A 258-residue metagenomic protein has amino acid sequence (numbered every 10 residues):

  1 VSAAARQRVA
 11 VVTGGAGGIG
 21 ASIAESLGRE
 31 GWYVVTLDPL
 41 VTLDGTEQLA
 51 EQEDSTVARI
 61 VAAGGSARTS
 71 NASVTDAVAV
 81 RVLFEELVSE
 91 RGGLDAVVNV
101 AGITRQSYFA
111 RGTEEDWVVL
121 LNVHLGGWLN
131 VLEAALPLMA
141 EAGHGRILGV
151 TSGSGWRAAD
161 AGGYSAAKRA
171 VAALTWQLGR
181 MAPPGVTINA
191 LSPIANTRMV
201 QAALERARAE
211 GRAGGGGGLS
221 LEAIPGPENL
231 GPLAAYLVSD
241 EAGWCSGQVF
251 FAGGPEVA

Functional and structural regions predicted by a protein language model:
S2-V35: Canonical Rossmann dinucleotide-binding motif of NAD(H)/NADP(H)-dependent dehydrogenases/reductases, specifically
E30-Q52: Conserved glycine-rich Rossmann-like NAD(P)H-binding loop of the short-chain dehydrogenase/reductase
V34, G93-D95, A172-T175, M181-R198 (+1 more regions): Conserved Rossmann-fold SDR core element
Y108-F109, D116-V118: Substrate-binding pocket helix/loop in short-chain dehydrogenase/reductase
L132-E133, W176: A short, exposed helix-loop element centered on a Lys and neighboring polar residues
R146-P183, S192-A223: Catalytic loop of short-chain dehydrogenase/reductase
A190, G211-A258: C-terminal helical subdomain
